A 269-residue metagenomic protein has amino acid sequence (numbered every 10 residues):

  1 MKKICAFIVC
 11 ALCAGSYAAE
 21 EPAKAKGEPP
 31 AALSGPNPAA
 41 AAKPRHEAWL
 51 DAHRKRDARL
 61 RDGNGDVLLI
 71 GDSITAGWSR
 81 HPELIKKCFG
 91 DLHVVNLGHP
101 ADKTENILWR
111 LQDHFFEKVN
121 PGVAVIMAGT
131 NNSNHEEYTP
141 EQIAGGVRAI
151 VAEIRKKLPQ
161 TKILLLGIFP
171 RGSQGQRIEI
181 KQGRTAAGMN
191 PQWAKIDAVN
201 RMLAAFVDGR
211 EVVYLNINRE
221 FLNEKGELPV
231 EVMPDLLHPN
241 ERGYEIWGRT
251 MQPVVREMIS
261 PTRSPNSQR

Functional and structural regions predicted by a protein language model:
M1-I70, I74-C88, R256-R269: N-terminal secretory targeting modules
A31-R45, N96-N106, N134, L236: Acidic/histidine-rich helix-loop elements that form or flank divalent-metal/phosphate-binding sites at the catalytic
D62, V119, R210: Structured loop/turn residues at beta-strand edges in well-structured enzyme cores
D66-G71, H93-G98, V123-A128, K162-G167 (+2 more regions): Structural recognition of the beta-strand scaffold that forms the well-ordered cores of secreted hydrolase catalytic
L69, D102, N106, Y138 (+7 more regions): Extracytoplasmic/secreted proteins, especially bacterial periplasmic and envelope-associated proteins
S73, G77, R110-H114, M127 (+6 more regions): Structured segments of extracytoplasmic/periplasmic soluble domains in secreted or envelope-associated proteins
A76-G90, T104-R148, E153, K157-Q160 (+2 more regions): Oxyanion-hole/transition-state-stabilizing segment in secreted/luminal serine hydrolases and related acyltransferases
G172-R269: Catalytic His-Asp segment of secreted/periplasmic serine-dependent ester chemistry enzymes
